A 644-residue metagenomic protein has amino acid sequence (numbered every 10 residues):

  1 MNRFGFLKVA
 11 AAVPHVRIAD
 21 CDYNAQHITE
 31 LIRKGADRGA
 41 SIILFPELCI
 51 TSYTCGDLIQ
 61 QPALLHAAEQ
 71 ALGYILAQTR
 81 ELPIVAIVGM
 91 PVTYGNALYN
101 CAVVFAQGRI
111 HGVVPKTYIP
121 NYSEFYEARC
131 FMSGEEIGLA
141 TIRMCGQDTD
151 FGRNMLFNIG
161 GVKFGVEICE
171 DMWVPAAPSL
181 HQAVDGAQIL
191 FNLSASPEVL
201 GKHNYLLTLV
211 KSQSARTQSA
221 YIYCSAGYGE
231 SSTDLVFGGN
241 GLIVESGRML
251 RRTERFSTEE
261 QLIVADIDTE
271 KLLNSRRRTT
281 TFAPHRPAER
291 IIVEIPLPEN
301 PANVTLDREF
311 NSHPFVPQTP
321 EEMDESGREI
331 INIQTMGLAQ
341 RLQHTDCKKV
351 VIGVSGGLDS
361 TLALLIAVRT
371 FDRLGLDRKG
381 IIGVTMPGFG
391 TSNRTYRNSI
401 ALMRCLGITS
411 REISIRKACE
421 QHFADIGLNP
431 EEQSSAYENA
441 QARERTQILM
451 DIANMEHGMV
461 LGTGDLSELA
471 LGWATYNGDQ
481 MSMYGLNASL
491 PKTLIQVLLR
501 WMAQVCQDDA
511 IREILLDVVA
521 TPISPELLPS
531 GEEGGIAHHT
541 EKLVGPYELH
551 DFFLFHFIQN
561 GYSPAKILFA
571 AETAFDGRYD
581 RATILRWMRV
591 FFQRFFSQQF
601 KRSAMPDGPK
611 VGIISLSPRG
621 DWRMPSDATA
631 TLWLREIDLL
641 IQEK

Functional and structural regions predicted by a protein language model:
M1-V351, R369-R378: Enzyme catalytic cores with a strong preference for nitrogen-chemistry domains
K8, G160, T217-S219, S231 (+4 more regions): ATP/NTP-dependent adenylation/nucleotidyl-transfer catalytic domains that generate, transfer, or process NMP-activated
